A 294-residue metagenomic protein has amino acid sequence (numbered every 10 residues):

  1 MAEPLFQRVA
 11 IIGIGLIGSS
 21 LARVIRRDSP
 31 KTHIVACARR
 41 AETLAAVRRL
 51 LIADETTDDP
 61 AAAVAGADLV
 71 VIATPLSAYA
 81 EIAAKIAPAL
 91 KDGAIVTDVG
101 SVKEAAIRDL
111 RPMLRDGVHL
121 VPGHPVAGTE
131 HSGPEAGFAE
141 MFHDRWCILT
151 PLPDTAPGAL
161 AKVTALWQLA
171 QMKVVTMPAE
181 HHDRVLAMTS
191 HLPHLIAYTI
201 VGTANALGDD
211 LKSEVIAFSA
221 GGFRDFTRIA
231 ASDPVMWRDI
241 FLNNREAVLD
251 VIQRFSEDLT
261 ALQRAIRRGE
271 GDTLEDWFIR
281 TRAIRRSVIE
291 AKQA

Functional and structural regions predicted by a protein language model:
M1-G66: NAD(P)+-binding Rossmann beta1-loop-alpha1 motif at the extreme N-terminus of oxidoreductases
F6-Q7, A94, R145: Nucleotide donor/acceptor-binding cores
P60-T97: Rossmann-like NAD(P)-binding element
T74-L76, G100-S101, P125, P153 (+1 more regions): Short glycine-/small-residue-rich Rossmann-like dinucleotide-binding loops
I82-E135: Rossmann-like NAD(P)(H) cofactor-binding subdomain of soluble oxidoreductases
M141-R228: Internal alpha-helical scaffold of NAD(P)-dependent oxidoreductase catalytic cores
K212-R280: Interdomain hinge/lid region at the active-site interface of Rossmann-like NAD(P)-dependent oxidoreductases
